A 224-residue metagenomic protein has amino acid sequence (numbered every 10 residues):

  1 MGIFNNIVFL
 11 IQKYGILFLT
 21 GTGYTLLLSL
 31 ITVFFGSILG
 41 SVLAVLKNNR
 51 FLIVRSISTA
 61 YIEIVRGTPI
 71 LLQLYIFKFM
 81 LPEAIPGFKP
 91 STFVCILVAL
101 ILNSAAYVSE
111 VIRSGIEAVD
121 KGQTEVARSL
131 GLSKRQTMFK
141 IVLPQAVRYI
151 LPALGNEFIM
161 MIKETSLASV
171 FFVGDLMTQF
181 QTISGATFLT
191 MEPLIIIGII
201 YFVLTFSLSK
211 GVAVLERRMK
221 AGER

Functional and structural regions predicted by a protein language model:
M1-R224: Transmembrane alpha-helices and adjacent helix-loop boundaries
